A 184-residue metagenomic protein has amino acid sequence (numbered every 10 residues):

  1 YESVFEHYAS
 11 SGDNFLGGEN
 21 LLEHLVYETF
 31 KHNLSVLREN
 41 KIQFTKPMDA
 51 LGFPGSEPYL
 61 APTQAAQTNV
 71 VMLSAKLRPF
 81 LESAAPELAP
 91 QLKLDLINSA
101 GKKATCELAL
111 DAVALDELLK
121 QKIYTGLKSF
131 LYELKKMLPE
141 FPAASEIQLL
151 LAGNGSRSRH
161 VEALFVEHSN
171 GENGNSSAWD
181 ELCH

Functional and structural regions predicted by a protein language model:
E2-C106: Phosphate-binding glycine-rich/basic clefts of nucleotide- and phosphate-handling proteins, predominantly
E6-G12, Q148-G153, E181-C183: Extended hydrophobic secondary-structure segments that form protein cores and membrane-embedded regions
D13, G17, L21, L115 (+2 more regions): Catalytic cores of large soluble enzymes that bind and process phosphate-bearing ligands
L22-L34, Y124, K128, E162 (+1 more regions): An amphipathic alpha-helix signature
R38-L51, M137-L138, A143-N154: Short glycine-rich phosphate-binding loop at a beta-alpha junction
N69, A152-H160: Core structural elements
S99-S145, V161-L164: Phosphate/ATP-binding catalytic cores across multiple sugar-kinase/actin-like superfamilies, primarily ASKHA
V166-H184: Conserved phosphate-binding/catalytic loops in two-lobed NTP-binding clefts
